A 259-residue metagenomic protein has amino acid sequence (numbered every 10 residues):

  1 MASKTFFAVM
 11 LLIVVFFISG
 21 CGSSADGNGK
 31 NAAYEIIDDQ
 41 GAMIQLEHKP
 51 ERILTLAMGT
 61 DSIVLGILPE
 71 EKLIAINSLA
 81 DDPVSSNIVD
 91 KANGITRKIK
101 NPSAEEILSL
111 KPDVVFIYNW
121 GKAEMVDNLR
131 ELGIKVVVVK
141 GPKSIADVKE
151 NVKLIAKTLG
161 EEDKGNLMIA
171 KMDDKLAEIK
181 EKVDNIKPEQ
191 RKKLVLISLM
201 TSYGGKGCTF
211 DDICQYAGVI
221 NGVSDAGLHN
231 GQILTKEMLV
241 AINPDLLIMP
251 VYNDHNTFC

Functional and structural regions predicted by a protein language model:
A2-F7, G20-S62, D163-V195: Bacterial Sec-exported substrate-binding components of ABC uptake systems
V15-I18: Bacterial Sec-type N-terminal signal peptides, specifically the leucine/valine-rich hydrophobic h-region
D39-G41, N93-E105, P142, G227-K236: Short helix-initiation/N-cap motifs at beta->coil->alpha
T55-L108, V114-N119, G222: A short, structured surface patch at a secondary-structure boundary
A80-D82, N93, K206-Q232: Alpha-helical, coiled-coil/dimerization segments enriched in small aliphatic residues
T96, S103-I117, I134, T235-Y252: Proline-aspartate-enriched helix->loop->beta-strand connector
G121-E131, L246-C259: A ligand-binding cleft/hinge motif common to bilobed small-molecule-binding domains
E124-S202, V223-D225, I242: Extracytoplasmic substrate-binding proteins
